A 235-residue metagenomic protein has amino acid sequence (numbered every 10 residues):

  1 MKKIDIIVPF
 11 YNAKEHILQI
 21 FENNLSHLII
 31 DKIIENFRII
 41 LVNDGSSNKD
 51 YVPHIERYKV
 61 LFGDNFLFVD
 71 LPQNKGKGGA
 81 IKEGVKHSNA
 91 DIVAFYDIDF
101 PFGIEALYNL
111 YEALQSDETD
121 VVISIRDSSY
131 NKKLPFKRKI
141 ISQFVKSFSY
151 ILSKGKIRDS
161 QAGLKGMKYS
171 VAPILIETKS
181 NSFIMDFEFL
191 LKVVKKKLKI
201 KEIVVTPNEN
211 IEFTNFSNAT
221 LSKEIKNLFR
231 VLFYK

Functional and structural regions predicted by a protein language model:
M1-I4, E15-H16, T178-K235: Hydrophobic helical membrane-anchoring modules
K2-V8, I17, N24, F37-V42: Hydrophobic targeting segments
A13-I29: Short, well-formed alpha-helical segments that are part of the catalytic scaffolds of diverse glycosyltransferases
E35-S46, V69-L71: Short beta-strand/loop segment that forms part of the nucleotide-sugar
N43-V52, F100: A conserved acidic beta->alpha catalytic loop
V52-H87: Conserved donor nucleotide-binding strand/loop of the catalytic core
Q73, G79-H87, I104-P173, K179-F183 (+2 more regions): Acceptor/aglycone-binding surface of glycosyltransferases and processive sugar-polymer synthases
V93: Short aromatic/hydrophobic "clamp" motif used to bind/position activated sugar donors
